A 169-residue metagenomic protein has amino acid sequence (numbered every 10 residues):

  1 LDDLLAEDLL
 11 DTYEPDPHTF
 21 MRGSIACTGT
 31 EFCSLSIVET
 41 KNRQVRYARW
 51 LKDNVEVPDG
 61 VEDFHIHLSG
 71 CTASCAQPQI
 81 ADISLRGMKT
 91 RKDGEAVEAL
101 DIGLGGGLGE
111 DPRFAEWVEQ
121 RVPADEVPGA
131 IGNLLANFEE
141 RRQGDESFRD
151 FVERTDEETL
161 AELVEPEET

Functional and structural regions predicted by a protein language model:
L1-E95: Small-residue-enriched alpha-helical segments and adjacent helix-cap loops that form tight helix-helix packing
L9-Y13, K52-E56, G107, G132 (+1 more regions): Generic secondary-structure signature for well-ordered alpha-helical cores
G29-L35, G105-F114, R142-F148: Noncatalytic linker/hinge segments flanking ATPase motor cores
D53, V97, L160-V164: Alpha-helix boundary/capping detector
A81-E140: Mobile "lid/hinge" segments at catalytic clefts and subdomain interfaces of large enzymes
Q120-T169: Extended hydrophobic packing segments that form well-structured cores
